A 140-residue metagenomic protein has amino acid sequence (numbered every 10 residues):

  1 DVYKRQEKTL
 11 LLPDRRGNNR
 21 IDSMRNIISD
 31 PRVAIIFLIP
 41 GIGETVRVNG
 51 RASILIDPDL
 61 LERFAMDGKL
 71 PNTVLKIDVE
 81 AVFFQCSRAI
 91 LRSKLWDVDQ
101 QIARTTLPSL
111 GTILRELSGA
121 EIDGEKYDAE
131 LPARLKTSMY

Functional and structural regions predicted by a protein language model:
V2-Y3: Short, small-residue-biased leader/transition segments that mark boundaries at the very start of proteins
K8-F64: Short, structured beta-strand-loop surface elements
L61-Y140: C-terminal edge-of-domain segments
